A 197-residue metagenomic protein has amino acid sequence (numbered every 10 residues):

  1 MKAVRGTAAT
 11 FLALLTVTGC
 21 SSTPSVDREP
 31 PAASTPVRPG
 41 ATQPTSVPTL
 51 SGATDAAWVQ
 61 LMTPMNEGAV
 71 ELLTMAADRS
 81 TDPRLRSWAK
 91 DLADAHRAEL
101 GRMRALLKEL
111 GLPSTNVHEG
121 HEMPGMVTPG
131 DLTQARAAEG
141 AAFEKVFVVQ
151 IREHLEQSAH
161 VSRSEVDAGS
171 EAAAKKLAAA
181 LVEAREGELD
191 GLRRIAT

Functional and structural regions predicted by a protein language model:
M1-T10: Bacterial N-terminal signal peptides that target proteins for export
A9-L12, W58: Generic anion/oxyanion-binding catalytic loop in active/binding sites
L15-G19: C-terminal motif of bacterial Sec signal peptides marking the signal peptidase cleavage site
S22-T197: All-alpha RGS (Regulator of G-protein Signaling) helical domain and cognate RGS-like helical scaffolds
